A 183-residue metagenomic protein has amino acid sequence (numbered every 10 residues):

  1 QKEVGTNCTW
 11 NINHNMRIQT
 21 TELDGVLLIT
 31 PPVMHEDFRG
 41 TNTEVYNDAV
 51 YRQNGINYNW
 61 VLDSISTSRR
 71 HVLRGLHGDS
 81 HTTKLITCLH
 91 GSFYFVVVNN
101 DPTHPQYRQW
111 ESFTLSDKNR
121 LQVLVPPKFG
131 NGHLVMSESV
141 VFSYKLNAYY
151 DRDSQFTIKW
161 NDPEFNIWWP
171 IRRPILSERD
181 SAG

Functional and structural regions predicted by a protein language model:
E3-V4: Acidic, Ala/Val/Gly-enriched low-complexity intrinsically disordered segments
N15-K118, S139, L146-G183: Non-catalytic, conserved peripheral segments adjacent to functional cores
L115-E138: Conserved metal-binding segment of the jelly-roll/cupin
